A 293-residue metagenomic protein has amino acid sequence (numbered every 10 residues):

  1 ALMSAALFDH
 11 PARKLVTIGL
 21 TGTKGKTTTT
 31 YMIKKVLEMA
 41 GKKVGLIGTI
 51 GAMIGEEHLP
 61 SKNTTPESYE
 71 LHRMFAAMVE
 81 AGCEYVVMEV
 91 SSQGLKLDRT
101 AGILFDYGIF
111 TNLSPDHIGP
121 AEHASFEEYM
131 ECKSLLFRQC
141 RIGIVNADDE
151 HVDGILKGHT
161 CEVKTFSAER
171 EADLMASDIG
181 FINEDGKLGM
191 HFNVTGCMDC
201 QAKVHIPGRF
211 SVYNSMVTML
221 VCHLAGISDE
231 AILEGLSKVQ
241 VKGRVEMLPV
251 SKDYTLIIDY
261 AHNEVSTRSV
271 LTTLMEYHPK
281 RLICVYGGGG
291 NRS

Functional and structural regions predicted by a protein language model:
L2-A147, H151-E162, M216, M275-H278: Phosphate-binding loop of NTP-binding sites
R13-L15, A81, K96, D106-L256 (+1 more regions): Acidic, Mg2+-coordinating active-site environments of NTP-dependent enzymes
T23, T49, A168, G287-G289: Cofactor-binding loop segments of dinucleotide-utilizing enzymes, especially the Rossmann-like FAD- and NAD(P)+-binding
K26-T29, M88-G94, I258-V265, G288-S293: Active-site glycine- and acidic-residue-rich loops that bind and position anionic ligands or nucleotide-like cofactors
M74, I232, T267-V270: Hydrophobic side chains in well-ordered alpha-helices
S91-K96, S177, R268-V270: Glycine-rich, charged/polar anion/phosphate-binding loops that engage phosphate groups from diverse ligands
V241, T267-S293: Active-site beta-alpha connecting loops in nucleotide-dependent enzymes
